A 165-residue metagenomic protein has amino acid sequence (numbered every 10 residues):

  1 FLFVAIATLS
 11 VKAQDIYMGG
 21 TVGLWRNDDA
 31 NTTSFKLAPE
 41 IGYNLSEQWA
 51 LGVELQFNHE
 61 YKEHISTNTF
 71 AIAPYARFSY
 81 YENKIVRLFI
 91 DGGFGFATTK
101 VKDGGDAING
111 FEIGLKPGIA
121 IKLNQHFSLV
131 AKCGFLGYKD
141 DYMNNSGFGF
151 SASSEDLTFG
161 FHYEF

Functional and structural regions predicted by a protein language model:
F1-A7: Sec-dependent N-terminal signal peptides
T8-A13: Sec/Tat signal peptide C-region and signal peptidase I cleavage site
D15-I16, V22-L24, F35, E40-K116 (+2 more regions): Gram-negative (and chloroplast) outer-membrane scaffold detector with strong preference for beta-barrel transmembrane
K132, D141-M143, F148: Outer-membrane beta-barrel porins/channels
F148-F159: Short glycine/proline-enriched turn or capping motifs at secondary-structure junctions
